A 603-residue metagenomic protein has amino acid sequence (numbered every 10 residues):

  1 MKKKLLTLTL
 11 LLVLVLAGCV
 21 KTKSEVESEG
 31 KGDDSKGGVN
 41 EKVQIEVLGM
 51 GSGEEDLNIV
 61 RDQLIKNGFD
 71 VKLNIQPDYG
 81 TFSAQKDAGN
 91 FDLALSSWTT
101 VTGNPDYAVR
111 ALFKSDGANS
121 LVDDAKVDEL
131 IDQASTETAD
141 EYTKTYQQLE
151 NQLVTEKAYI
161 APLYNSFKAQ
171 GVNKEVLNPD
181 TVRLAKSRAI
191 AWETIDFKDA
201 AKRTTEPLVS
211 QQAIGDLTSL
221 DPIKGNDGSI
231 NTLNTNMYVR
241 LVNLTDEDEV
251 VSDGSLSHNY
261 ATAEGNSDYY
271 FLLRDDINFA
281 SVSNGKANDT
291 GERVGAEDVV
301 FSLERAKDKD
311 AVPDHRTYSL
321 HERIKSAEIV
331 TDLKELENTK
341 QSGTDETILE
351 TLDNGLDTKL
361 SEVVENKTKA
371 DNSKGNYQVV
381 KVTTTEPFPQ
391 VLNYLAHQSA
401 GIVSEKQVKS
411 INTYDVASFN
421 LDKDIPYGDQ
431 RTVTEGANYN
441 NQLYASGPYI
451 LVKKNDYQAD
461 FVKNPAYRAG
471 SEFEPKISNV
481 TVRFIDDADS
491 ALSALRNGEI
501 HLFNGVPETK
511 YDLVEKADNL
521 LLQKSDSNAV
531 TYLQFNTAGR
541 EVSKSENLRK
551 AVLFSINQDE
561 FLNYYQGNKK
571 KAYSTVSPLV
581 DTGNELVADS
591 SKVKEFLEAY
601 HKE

Functional and structural regions predicted by a protein language model:
L5-L6, V20-D33, E137, V176-L177 (+3 more regions): Structural transition elements
S24-E27, G228, T232-T235, D246-E247 (+2 more regions): Gly/Pro-rich hinge or "lid" segments in bacterial periplasmic/extracellular proteins
I45-L48, T136-A158, E297, Y377-K381 (+5 more regions): Alpha-helical secondary-structure segments
D70, A437, A466-L513: Ligand-site clamp/hinge motif
K72-F82, Y107-V176, T204, K550 (+2 more regions): Extracytoplasmic/peripheral linker and loop segments enriched in polar/acidic and small residues with frequent Thr/Pro
S210-E264: N-terminal lobe/hinge region of extracytoplasmic solute-binding protein
N259-L336, K369-A370, G375-K381, V542-K544 (+1 more regions): Aromatic- and charge-enriched surface segment that lines or borders ligand/interaction sites
A311-I425: Surface-exposed binding/hinge segments that line and control ligand-binding clefts or catalytic entry sites
